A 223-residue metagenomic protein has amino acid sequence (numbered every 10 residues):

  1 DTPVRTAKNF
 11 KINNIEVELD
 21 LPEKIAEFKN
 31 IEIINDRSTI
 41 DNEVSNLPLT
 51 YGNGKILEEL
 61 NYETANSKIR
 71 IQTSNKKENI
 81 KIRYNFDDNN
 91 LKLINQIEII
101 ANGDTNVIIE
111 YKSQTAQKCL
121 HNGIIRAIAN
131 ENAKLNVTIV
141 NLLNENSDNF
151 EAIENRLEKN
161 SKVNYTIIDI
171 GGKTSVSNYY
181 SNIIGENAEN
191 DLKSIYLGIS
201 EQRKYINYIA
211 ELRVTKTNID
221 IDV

Functional and structural regions predicted by a protein language model:
D1-K68: Long, low-complexity, mixed-charge
Y51-V223: Conserved beta-strand/loop scaffold segments within soluble protein domains that form the structured core and edges
